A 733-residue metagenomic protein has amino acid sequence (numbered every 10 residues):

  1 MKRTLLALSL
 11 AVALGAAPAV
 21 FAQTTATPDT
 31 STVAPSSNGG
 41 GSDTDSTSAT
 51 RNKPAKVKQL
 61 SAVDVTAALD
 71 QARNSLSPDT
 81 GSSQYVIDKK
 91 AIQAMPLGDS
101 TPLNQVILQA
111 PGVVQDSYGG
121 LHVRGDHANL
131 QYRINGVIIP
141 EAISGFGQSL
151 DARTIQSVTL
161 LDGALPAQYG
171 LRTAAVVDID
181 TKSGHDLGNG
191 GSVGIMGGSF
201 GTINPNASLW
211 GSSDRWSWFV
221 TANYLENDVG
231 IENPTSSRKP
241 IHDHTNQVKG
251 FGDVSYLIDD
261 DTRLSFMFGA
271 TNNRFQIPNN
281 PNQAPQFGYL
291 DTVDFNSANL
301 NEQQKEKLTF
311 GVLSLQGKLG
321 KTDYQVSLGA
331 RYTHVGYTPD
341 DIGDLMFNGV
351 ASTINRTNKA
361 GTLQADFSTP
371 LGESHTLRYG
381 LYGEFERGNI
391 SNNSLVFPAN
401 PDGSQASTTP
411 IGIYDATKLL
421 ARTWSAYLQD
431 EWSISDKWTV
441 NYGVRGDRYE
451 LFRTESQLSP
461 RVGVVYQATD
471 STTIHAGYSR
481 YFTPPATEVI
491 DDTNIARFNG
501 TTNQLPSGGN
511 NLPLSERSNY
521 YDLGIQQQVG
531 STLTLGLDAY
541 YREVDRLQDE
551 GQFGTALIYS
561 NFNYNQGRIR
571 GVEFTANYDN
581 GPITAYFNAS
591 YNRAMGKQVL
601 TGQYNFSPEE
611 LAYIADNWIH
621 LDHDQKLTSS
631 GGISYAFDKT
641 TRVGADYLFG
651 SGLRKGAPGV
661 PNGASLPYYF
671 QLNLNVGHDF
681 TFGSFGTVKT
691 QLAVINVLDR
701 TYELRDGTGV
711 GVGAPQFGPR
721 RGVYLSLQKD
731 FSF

Functional and structural regions predicted by a protein language model:
T24-P96, A128, D162, K318: Short, acidic, small-residue-rich periplasmic hinge/interaction motif at the N-terminus of Gram-negative outer-membrane
T24-T25, T30, G230, I241-D243 (+2 more regions): Flexible loop and strand-edge segments within Gram-negative outer membrane beta-barrel domains
L103-V106, L121, G145-F146, G163 (+2 more regions): N-terminal periplasmic accessory domains that precede and gate Gram-negative outer-membrane beta-barrel machines
V137-G163: Short acidic/polar hinge/loop motifs at secondary-structure boundaries that mediate gating or recognition
G197-E226, S237-P278, Q303-G320, L371-S374: Transmembrane beta-barrel wall of Gram-negative outer-membrane proteins
D323-P339, Q467, V489, N511-N563 (+4 more regions): Membrane-embedded beta-barrel scaffold of Gram-negative outer-membrane proteins
S433-S435, A539-E543, S560-A657: Gram-negative outer-membrane beta-barrel transporters
G650-K655, H678-F733: C-terminal beta-signal and adjacent terminal beta-strands/loops of Gram-negative outer-membrane beta-barrel proteins
